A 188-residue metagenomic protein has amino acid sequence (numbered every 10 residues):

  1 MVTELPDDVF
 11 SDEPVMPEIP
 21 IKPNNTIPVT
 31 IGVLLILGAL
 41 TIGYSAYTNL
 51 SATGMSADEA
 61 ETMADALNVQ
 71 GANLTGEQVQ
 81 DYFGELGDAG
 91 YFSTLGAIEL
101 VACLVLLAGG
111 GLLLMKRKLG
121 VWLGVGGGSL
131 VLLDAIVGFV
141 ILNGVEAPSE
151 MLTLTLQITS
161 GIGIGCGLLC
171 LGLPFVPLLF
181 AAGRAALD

Functional and structural regions predicted by a protein language model:
V2-D188: Topology signature of small-to-medium multi-pass alpha-helical membrane proteins
